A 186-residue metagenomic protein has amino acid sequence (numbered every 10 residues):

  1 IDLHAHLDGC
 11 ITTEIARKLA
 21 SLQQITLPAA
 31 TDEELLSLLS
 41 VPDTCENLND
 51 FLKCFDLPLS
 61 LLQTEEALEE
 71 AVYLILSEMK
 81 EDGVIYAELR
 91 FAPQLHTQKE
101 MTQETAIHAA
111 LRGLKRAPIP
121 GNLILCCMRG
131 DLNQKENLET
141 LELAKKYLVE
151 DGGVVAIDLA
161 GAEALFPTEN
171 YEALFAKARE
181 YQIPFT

Functional and structural regions predicted by a protein language model:
I1-I183: Metal-cofactor-binding active-site regions of metalloenzymes
T186: Short acidic/histidine-rich active-site segments
